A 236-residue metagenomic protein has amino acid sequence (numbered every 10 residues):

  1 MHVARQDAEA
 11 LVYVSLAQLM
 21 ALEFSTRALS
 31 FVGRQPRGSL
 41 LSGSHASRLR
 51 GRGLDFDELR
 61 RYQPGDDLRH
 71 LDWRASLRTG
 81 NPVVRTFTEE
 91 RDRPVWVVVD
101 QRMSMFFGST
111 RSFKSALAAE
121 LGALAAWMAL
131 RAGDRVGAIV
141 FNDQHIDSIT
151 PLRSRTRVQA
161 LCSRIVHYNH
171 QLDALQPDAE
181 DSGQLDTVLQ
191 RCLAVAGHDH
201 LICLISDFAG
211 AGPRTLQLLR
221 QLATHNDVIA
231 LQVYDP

Functional and structural regions predicted by a protein language model:
M1-R48, R61-D66, A75, V84-E120 (+1 more regions): Exposed, interaction-prone extracellular/peripheral surfaces
G51: Catalytic cores of large soluble enzymes that bind and process phosphate-bearing ligands
L54-D55: Small-residue-rich anion-binding loops in enzyme active sites
E58: Acidic, metal-associated active-site segment
R69-T79: N-terminal low-complexity, intrinsically disordered segments
